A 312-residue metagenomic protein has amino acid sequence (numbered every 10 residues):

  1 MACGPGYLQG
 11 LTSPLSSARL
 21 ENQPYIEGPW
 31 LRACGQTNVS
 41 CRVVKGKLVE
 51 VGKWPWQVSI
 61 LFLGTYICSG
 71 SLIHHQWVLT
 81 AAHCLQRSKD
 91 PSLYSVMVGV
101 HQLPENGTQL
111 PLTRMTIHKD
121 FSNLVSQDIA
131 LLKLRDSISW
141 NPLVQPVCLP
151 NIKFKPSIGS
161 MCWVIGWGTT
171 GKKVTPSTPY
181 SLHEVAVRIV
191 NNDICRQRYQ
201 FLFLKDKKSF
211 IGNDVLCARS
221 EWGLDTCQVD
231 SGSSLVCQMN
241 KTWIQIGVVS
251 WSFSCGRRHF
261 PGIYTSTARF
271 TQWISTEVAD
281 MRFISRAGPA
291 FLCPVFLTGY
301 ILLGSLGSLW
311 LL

Functional and structural regions predicted by a protein language model:
M1-L79, Y94-V100, I284-L312: Protease-domain processing segments flanking chymotrypsin-fold serine proteases, especially trypsin-like
Q36-N38, V78-A82, Q86-N123, L131 (+2 more regions): Conserved H-D interstitial segment of serine endopeptidase catalytic domains
V49-K53, L72, S88, N123-V125 (+4 more regions): Extracellular/periplasmic catalytic domains that process cell-envelope and extracellular macromolecules
W56-S59, C68-L79, H83, N123 (+7 more regions): Conserved, well-structured core segments
Q57, L61, T169, K173-A290: Extracellular trypsin-like serine protease catalytic domains
T65, W77-V78, H83-L85, H101-L103 (+10 more regions): Conserved beta-strand elements of beta-rich interaction domains across eukaryotes, especially beta-propellers
T116-S122, S137-P179, H183-A186: Active-site substrate-binding loop(s) of clan PA
